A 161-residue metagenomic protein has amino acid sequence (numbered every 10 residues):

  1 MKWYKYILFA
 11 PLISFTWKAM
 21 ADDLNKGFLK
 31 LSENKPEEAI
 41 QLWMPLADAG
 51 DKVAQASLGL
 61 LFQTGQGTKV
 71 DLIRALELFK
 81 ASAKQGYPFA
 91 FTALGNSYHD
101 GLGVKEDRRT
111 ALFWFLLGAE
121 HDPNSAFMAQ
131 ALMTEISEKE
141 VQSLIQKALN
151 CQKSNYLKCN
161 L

Functional and structural regions predicted by a protein language model:
M1-I7: Bacterial N-terminal signal peptides that target proteins for export
D23-K30, L46, S57-T64, A93-D100 (+1 more regions): Hydrophobic face of amphipathic alpha-helices that form TPR/SEL1-like repeat modules and related alpha-solenoid
L24, A56, E77, T92 (+2 more regions): TPR/TPR-like alpha-solenoid signature
S32-Q41, K69-L78, K105-W114: Structural signature of tandem alpha-helical TPR/SEL1-like repeats, specifically the intra-repeat loop/turn
N34-K35, D48-K52, T64-Q66, D71 (+5 more regions): Short helix-capping/linker turns of helical repeat alpha-solenoids
W43-L46, A81-S82, G118: Canonical positions in the second alpha-helix
A126-L161: Terminal, low-structured helical/coil segments at or just beyond the last alpha-helical repeat
